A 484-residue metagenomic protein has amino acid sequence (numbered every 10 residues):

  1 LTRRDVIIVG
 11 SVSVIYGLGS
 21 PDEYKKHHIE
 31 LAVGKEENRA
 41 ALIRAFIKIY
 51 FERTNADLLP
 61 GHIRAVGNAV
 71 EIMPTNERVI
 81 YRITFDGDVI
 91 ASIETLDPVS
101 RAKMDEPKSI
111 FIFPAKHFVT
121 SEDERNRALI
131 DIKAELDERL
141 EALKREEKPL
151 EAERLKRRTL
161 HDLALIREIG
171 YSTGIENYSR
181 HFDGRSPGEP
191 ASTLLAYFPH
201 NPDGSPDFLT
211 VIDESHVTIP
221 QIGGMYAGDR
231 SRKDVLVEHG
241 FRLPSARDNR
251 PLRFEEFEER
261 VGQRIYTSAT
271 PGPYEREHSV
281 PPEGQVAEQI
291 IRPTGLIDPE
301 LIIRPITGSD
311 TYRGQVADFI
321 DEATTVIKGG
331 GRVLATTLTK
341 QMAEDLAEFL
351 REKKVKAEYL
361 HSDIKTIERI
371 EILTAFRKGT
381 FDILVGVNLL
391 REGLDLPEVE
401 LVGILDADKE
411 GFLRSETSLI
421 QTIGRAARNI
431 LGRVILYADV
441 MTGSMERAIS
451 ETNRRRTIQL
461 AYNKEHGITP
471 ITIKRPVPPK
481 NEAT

Functional and structural regions predicted by a protein language model:
L1-P478, E482: ASCE RecA-like P-loop NTPase motor cores that couple ATP hydrolysis to mechanical translocation on nucleic acids
